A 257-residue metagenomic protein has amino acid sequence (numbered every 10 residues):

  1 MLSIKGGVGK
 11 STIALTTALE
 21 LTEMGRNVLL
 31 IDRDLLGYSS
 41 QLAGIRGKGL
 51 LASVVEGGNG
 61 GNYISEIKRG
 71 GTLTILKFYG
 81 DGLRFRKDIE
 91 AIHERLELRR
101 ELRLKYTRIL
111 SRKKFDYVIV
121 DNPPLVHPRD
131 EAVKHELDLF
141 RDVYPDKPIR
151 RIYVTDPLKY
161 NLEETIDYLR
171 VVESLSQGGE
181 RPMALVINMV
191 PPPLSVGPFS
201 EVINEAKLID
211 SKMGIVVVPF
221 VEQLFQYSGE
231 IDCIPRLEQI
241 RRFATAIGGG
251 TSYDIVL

Functional and structural regions predicted by a protein language model:
M1-N62, Y117: Walker A/P-loop NTP-binding active-site region of P-loop NTPases, recognizing the glycine-rich GxxxxGKT/S
I45-L50, V171-V172, V202-N204, I234-P235: Short, hinge-like loop/turn segments at secondary-structure boundaries
K48-G57, S174-Q177, R181-M183, I187 (+3 more regions): Acidic-aromatic/histidine active-site loop/patch
K68-T74: Beta-strand-turn-beta hairpins that frame and shape the catalytic cleft of phosphate-ester-processing enzymes
L76-D142: Phosphate-binding/switch loop-helix module in NTP-utilizing enzymes
R112, Y117, N122-M213: Conserved catalytic-core segment of NTP-binding enzymes
V217-Y227: Short, glycine-rich, amphipathic interfacial segments at transmembrane boundaries or analogous
F225-F243: C-terminal boundary of histidine-terminating zinc-finger modules
